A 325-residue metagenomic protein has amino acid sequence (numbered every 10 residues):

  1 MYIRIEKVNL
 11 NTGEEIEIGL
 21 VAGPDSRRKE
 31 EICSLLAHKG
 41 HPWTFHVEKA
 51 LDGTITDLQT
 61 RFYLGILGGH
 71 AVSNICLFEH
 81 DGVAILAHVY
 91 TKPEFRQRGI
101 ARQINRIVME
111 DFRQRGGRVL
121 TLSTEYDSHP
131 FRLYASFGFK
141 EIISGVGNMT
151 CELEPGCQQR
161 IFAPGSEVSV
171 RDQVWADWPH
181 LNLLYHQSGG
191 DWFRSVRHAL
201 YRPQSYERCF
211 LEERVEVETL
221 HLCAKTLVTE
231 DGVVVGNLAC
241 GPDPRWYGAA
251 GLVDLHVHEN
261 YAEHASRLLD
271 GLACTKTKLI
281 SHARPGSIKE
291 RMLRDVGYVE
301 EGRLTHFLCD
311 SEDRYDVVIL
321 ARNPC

Functional and structural regions predicted by a protein language model:
M1-A50, R160-S205: Short amphipathic alpha-helix that is part of the acyltransferase structural core
Y2-R4, Y126-D127, G147-D177, L184-Q187 (+2 more regions): C-terminal "cap" of GNAT-fold acetyltransferases
D52-L64, H70-S73, I85, Q204-L227 (+2 more regions): A short helix-loop-beta-strand connector motif used in the catalytic cores of GNAT acetyltransferases and, in some
N74-A87, R96, P242-V253: A conserved beta-turn-beta hairpin within the catalytic core of GNAT-like acetyltransferases that forms part
V89-Q97, E125, A250-A265, A283: A short, internal acetyl-CoA/4′-phosphopantetheine-binding micro-motif in the GNAT/acyltransferase core
T91, Q97-E110, S136, N260-C274: Conserved acetyl-CoA-binding loop-helix of GNAT-fold acetyltransferases
T121-F131, I280-R291, F307-D310: Conserved beta-strand-loop-alpha-helix junction that forms the acyl-donor binding cleft
A135-S144, L293-L304: Conserved acetyl-CoA-binding loop of GNAT-fold acetyltransferases
